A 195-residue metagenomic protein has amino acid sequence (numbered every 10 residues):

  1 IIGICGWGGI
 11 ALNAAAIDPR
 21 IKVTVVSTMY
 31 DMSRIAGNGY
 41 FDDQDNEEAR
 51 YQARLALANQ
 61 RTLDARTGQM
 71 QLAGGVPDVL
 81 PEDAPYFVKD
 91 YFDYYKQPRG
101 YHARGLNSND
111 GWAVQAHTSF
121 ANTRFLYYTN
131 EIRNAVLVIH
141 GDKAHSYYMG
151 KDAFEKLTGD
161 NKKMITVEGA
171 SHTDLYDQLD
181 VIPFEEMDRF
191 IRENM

Functional and structural regions predicted by a protein language model:
I2-I4, V25-T28, V167: Alpha/beta-hydrolase-fold catalytic nucleophile elbow
G3-N13: Glycine-rich nucleophile elbow surrounding the catalytic serine of serine-hydrolase chemistry
L12-K96: Alpha/beta-hydrolase-fold enzymes
G39-Y40, G111-Y128: Active-site nucleophile elbow and catalytic-triad environment of alpha/beta-hydrolase enzymes
I132, V138-H140: Short beta-strand/loop motif that positions the catalytic acidic residue of the alpha/beta-hydrolase fold
G141-A144, G169-S171: Acidic beta-to-alpha connecting loop that harbors the catalytic carboxylate
D142-K163: Conserved loop-alpha-helix segment in the C-terminal half of the alpha/beta-hydrolase fold that carries the catalytic
A170-V181: Catalytic histidine-centered segment of alpha/beta-hydrolase-like enzymes
